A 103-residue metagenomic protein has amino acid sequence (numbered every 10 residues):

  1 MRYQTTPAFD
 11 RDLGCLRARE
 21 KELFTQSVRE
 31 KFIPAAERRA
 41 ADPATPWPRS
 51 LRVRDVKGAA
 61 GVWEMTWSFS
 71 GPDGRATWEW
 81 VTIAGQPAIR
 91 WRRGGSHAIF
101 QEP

Functional and structural regions predicted by a protein language model:
M1-G74, V81-P103: Basic, Lys/Arg-enriched alpha-helical interface segments
